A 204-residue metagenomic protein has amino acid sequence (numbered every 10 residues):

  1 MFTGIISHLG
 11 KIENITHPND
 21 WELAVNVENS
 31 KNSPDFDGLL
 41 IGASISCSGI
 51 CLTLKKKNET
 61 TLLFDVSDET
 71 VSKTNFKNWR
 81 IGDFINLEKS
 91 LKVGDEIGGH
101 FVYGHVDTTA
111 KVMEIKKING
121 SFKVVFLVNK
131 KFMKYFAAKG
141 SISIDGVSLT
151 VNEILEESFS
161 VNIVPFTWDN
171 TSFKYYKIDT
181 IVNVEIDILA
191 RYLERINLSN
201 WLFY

Functional and structural regions predicted by a protein language model:
M1-Y204: Conserved loop->alpha-helix
